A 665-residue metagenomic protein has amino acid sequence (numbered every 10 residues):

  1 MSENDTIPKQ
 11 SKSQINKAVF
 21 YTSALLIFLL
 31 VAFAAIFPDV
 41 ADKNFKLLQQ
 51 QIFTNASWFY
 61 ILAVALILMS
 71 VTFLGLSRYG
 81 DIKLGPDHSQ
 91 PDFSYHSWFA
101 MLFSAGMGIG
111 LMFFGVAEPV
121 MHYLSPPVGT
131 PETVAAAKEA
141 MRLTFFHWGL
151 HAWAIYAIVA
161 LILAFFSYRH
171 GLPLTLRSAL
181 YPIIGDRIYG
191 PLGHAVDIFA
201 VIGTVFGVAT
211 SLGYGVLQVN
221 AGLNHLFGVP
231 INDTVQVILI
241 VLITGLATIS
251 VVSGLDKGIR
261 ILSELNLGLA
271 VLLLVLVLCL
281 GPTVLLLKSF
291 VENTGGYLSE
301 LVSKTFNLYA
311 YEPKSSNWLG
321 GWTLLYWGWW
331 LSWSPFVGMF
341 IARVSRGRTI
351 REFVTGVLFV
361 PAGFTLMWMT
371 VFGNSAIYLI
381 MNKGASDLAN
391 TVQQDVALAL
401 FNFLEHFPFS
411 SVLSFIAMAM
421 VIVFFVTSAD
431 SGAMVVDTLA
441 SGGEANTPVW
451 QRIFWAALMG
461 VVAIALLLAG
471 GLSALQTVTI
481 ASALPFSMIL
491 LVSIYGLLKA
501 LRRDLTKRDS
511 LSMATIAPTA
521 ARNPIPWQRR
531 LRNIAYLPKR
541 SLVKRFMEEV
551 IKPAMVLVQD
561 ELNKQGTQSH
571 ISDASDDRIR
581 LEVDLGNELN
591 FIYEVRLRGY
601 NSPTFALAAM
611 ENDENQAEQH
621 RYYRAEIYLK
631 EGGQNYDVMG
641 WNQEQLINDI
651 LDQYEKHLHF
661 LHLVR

Functional and structural regions predicted by a protein language model:
S2-A136, V252: N-terminal alpha-helical transmembrane segments of multi-pass membrane transport and channel/translocase proteins
S2-Q14, P173-P191, G215-I238, A270-L273 (+3 more regions): Helix-loop-helix connectors at the membrane interface of multi-pass transporters/channels
S2-S11, K43-Q49, L76-Y95, V120-L143 (+4 more regions): Flexible loop linkers connecting adjacent transmembrane helices in multi-pass alpha-helical membrane transporters
D5-K12, F37-I52, V71-Q90, M141-H147 (+8 more regions): Membrane-water interface regions at transmembrane-helix termini and the short interhelical loops of multi-pass membrane
Q10-Y21, L25-A35, L68-F73, M107-L111 (+5 more regions): Helix-loop-helix module between adjacent transmembrane segments
Y21-I36, L62-M69, F227-S253, L272 (+2 more regions): Transmembrane alpha-helical segments of multi-pass small-molecule transport proteins
F114-P126, L278-E300, A362, L366-D395: Extracellular/periplasmic helix-exit of transmembrane alpha-helices
S299-S316, S375-S411: Membrane-interface interhelical connector segments
